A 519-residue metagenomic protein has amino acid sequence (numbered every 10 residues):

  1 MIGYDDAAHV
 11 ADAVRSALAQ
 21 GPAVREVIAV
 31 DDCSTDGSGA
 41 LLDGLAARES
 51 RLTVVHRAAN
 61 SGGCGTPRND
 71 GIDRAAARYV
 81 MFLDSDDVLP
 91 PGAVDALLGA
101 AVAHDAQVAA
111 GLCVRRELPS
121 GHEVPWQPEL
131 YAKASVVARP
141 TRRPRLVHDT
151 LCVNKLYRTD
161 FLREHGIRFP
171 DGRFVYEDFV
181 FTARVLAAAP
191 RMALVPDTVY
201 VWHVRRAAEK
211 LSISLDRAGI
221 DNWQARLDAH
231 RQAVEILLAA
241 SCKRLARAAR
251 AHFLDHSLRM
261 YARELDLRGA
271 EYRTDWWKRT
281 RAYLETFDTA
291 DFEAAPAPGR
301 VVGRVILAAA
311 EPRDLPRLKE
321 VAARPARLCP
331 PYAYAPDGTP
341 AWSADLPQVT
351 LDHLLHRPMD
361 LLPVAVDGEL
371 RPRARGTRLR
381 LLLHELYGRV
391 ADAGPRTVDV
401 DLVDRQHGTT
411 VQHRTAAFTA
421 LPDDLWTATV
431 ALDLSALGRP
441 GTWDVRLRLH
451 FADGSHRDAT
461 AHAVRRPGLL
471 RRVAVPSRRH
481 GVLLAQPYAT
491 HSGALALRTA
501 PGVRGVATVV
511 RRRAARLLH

Functional and structural regions predicted by a protein language model:
M1-Q224: Nucleotide-sugar donor-binding/catalytic module of glycosyltransferases that assemble extracellular/cell-envelope
A7, R263-L267: Short acidic, S/G/P-rich loop/turn micro-motifs used as interaction or catalytic elements
A17, G21, A46, H230-L237 (+2 more regions): Hydrophobic, Leu/Ile/Phe/Ala-enriched alpha-helical segments that form helix-helix packing faces
T182, H230, R250-L254: Short runs of predominantly hydrophobic/aromatic residues within well-ordered alpha helices that form helix-helix
D197-R205, L211-R244, S257, L267-F287: Catalytic core of nucleotide-sugar-dependent glycosyltransferases
L245-R259: Amphipathic alpha-helical protein-interaction segments enriched in hydrophobic
D255-R263, G303-A308: Short, hydrophobic/amphipathic alpha-helical patches that form generic packing surfaces within helical domains
L267-H519: Basic, ligand-binding patches in group-transfer machinery, especially extracytoplasmic/periplasmic segments
